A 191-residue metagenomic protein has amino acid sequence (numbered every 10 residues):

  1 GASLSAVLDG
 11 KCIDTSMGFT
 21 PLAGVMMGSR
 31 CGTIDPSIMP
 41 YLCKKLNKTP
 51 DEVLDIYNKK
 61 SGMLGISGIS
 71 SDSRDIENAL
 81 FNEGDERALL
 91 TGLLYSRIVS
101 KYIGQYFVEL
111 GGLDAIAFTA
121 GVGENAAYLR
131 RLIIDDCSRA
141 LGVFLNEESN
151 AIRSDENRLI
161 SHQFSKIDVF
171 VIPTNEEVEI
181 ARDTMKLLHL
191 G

Functional and structural regions predicted by a protein language model:
G1-K44: Glycine-rich phosphate-binding loop of actin/hexokinase-like ATP-binding domains
I38-L42, E52, I56, D75 (+3 more regions): Alpha-helical scaffold segments in soluble metabolic enzymes
K44-P50, L190-G191: Short helix-capping/linker segments at secondary-structure and domain boundaries
D51-K60, A115-A117: Beta-strand segments within the central parallel beta-sheet cores of soluble alpha/beta enzyme folds
D55, G62-I66, S73-L110: Adenine-nucleotide phosphate-binding core of ATP-dependent small-molecule kinases
L89, L93-E109, G123-L190: Internal helix-turn-beta structural module
G111-G121: Short glycine-rich phosphate-binding loop at a beta-alpha junction
